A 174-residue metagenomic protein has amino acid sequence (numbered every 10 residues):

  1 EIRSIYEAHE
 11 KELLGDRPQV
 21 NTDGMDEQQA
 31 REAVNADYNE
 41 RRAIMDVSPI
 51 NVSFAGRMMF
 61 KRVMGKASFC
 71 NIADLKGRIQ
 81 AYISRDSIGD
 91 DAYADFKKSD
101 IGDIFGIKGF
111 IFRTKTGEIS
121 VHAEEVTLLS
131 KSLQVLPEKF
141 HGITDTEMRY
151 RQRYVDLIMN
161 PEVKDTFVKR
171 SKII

Functional and structural regions predicted by a protein language model:
E1-I174: Class II aminoacyl-tRNA synthetase catalytic cores and aaRS-like
